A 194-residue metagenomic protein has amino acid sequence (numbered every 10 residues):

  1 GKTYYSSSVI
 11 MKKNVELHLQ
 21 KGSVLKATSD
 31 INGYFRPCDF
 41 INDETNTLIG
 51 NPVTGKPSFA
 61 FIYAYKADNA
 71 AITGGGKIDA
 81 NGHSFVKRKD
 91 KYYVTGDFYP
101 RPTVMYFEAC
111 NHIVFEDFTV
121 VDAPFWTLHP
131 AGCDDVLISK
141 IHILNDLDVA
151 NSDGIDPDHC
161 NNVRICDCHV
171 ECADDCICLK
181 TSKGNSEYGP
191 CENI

Functional and structural regions predicted by a protein language model:
G1-I194: Extracellular/periplasmic carbohydrate-active domains that bind, remodel, or depolymerize complex polysaccharides
